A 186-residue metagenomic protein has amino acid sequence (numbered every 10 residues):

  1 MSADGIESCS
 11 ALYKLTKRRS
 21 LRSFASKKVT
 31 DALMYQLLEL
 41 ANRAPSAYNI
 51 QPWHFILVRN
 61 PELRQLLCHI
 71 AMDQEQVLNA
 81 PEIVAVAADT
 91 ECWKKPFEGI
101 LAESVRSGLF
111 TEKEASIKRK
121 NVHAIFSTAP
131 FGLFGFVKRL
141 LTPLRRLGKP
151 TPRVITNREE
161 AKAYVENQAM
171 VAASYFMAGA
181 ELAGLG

Functional and structural regions predicted by a protein language model:
M1-G186: Acidic, surface-exposed loops and disordered segments
